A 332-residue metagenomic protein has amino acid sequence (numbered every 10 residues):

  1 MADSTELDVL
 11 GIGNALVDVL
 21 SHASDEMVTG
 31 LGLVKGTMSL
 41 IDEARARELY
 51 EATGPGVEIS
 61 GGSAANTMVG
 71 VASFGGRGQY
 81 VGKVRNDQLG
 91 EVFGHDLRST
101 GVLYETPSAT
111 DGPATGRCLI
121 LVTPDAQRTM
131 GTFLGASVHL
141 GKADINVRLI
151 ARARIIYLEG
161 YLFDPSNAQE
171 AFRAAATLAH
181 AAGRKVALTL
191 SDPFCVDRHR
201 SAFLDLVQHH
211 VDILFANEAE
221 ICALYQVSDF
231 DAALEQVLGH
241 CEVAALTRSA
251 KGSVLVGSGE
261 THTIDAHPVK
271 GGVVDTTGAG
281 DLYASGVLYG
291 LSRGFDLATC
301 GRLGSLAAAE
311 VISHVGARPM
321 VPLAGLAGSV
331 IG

Functional and structural regions predicted by a protein language model:
M1-L10, A15-L16, T29-K35, T177-A181 (+3 more regions): Conserved phosphate-binding/catalytic region of the ribokinase-like
M1-V81, E91-V92: Glycine-rich phosphate/adenosyl-contacting loop at the front of the ribokinase-like
M68-R77, L121-T123, G290-R293: Alpha-helix C-terminal capping segments
G78, Y104, V186-A187, A244: Hydrophobic beta-strand scaffold residues
D96-P113: A glycine-rich helix N-cap at a beta->alpha junction
E105-A109, I120-S166: Conserved phosphate-binding/catalytic loop of the ribokinase/pfkB sugar-kinase fold
I155-E235, K251-S253: Conserved beta-alpha-beta core of the PfkB/ribokinase-like small-molecule kinase fold
